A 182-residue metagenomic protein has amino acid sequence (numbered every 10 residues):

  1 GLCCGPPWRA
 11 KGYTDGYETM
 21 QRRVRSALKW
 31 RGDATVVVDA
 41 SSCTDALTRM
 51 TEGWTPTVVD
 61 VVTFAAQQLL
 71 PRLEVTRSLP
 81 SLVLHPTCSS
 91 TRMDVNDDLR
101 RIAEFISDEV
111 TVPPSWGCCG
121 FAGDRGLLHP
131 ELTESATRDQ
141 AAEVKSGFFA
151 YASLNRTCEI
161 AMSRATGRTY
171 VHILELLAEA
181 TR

Functional and structural regions predicted by a protein language model:
G1-R182: Iron-sulfur cluster-binding electron-transfer modules in prokaryotic oxidoreductases
